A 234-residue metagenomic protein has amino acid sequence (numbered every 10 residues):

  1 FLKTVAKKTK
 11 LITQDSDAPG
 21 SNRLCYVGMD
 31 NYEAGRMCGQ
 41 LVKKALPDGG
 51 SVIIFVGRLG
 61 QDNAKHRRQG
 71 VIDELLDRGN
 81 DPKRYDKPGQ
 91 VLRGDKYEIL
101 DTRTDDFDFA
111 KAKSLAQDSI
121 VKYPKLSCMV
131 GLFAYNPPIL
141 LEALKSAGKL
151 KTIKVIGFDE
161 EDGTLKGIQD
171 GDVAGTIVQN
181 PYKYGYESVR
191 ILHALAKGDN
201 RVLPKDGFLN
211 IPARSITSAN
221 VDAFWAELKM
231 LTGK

Functional and structural regions predicted by a protein language model:
F1-E33, K44, S51, F55-G57 (+2 more regions): Flexible loop/hinge segments that line or gate small-molecule binding clefts
F1-V5, L11, V71, E98-K166: Hydrophobic alpha-helical
K3-K7, Q40-D48, I72-N80, Q117-K125 (+4 more regions): Sec-exported extracytoplasmic/periplasmic mature domains
I12-T13, I53, V130, K154-I156 (+2 more regions): Structural detector of well-ordered beta-strand residues that form the stable sheet scaffold of enzyme domains
D17-G20, Y32, R58-D62, D105-F109 (+3 more regions): Solvent-exposed loop/turn segments at secondary-structure junctions within structured extracellular/periplasmic domains
V27-V52, H66, F109-K113, E160-T164 (+1 more regions): Hydrophobic alpha-helical segments within soluble ligand-binding/sensing domains
D30-A34, C38, S51-K111: Extracytoplasmic ligand-binding site segments that recognize negatively charged/polar headgroups
R58-N63, E74-K96, K183-K234: Hinge/cleft segment of the Venus flytrap/periplasmic-binding protein
